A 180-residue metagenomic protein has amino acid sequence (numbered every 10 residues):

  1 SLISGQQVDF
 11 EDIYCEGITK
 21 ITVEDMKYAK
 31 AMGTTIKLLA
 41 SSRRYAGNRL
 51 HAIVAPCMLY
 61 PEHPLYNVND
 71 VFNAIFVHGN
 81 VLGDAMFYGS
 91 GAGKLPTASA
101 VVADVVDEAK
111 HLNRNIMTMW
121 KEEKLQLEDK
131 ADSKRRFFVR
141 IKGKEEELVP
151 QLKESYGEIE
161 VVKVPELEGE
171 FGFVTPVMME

Functional and structural regions predicted by a protein language model:
S1-N67, F72-A74: Substrate-binding/catalytic subdomain of NAD(P)-dependent oxidoreductase enzymes
L2, E24, Y28, A100 (+2 more regions): Alpha-helical scaffold segments in soluble metabolic enzymes
I18-T22, K94, A98, E145: Generic structural signal for well-ordered, non-membrane alpha-helical segments in soluble metabolic enzymes
G33-T34, R49, F72, L82 (+2 more regions): Sequence-level motif detector for i,i+2 pairs with an aromatic at +2
A55-N80, G91-L95, S155-E170, V177: Low-complexity, glycine/alanine/valine/leucine- and proline-rich hydrophobic stretches
P64-M119, L125-D132: ATP-dependent carboxylate/acyl-activation modules
V105-E180: A conserved regulatory-domain signal marking ACT and ACT-like small-molecule sensing domains and adjacent regulatory
